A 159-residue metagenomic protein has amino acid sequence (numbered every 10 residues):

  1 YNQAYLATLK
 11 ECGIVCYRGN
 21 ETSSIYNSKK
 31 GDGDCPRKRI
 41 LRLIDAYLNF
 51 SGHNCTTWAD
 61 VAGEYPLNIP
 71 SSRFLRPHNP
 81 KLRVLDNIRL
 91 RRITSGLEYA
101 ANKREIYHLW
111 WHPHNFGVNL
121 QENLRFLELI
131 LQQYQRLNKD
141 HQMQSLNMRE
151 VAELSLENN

Functional and structural regions predicted by a protein language model:
Y1-A100: Active-site-adjacent pocket scaffolds in enzyme catalytic domains
E11-C12, C16-S24, R83, N87-N159: C-terminal domain-boundary segment and adjacent tail
